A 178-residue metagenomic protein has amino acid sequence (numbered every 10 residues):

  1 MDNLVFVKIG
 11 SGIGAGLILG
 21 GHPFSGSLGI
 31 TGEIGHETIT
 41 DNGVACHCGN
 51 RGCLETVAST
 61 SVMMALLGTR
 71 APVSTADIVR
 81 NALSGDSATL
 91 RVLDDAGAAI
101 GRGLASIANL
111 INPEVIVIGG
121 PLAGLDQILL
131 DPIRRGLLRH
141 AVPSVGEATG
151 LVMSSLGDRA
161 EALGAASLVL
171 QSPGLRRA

Functional and structural regions predicted by a protein language model:
M1-V57: Glycine-rich phosphate-binding loop of actin/hexokinase-like ATP-binding domains
N42-A45, N50-A178: ATP-binding/phosphotransfer module of carbohydrate and carboxylate kinases, centering on a glycine-rich
